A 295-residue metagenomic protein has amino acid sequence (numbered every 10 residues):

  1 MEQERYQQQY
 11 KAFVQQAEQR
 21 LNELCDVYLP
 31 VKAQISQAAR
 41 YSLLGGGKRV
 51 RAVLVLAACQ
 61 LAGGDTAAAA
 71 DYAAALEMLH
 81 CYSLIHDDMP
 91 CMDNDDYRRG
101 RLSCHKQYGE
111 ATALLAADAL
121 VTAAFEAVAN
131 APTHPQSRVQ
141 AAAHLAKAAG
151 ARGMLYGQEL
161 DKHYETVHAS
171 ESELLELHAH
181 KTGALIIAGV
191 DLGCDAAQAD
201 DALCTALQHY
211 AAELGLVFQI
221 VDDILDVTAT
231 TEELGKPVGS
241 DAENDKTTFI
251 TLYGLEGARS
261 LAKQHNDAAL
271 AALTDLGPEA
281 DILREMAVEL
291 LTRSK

Functional and structural regions predicted by a protein language model:
M1-C25: N-terminal amphipathic/basic leader segments beginning at the initiator methionine
C25, L29-L273, P278-L291: Mg2+-dependent prenyl diphosphate-binding active-site environment of isoprenoid biosynthetic enzymes
S294-K295: Short cytosolic juxtamembrane segments of multi-pass membrane proteins
